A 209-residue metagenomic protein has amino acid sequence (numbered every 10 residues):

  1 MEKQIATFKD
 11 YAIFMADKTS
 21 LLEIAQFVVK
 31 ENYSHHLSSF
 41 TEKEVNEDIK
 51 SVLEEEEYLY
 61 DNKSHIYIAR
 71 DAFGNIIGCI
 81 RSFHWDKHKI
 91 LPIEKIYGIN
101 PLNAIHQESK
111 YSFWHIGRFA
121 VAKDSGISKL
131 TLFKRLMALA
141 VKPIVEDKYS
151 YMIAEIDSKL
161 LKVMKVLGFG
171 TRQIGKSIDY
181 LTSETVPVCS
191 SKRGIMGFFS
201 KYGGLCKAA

Functional and structural regions predicted by a protein language model:
E2-E55, Y60-D61, I66-I76: Short amphipathic alpha-helix that is part of the acyltransferase structural core
E2-K3, A104-Q107, G194, F198: Acyltransferase donor/substrate-recognition loop-hinge adjacent to the catalytic core
K63-Y67, S112, E184-V188: Short beta-strand micro-motifs in enzyme catalytic cores
F73-N100: Short, His- and charge-rich active-site/binding loops that engage polyanionic ligands
I93-T171, G175, Y180-T185: Acyl-donor binding region in acyl/amide transferases
L181-G203: C-terminal "cap" of GNAT-fold acetyltransferases
G203-A209: Conserved histidine-centered catalytic loops in small-molecule metabolism enzymes
